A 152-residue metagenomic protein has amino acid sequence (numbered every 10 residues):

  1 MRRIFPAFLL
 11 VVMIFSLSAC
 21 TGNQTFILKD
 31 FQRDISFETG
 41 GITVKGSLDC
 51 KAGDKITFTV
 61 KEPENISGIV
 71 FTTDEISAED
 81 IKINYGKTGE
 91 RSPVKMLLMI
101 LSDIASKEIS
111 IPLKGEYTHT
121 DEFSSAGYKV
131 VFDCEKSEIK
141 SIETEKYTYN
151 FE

Functional and structural regions predicted by a protein language model:
M1-I4: Positively charged n-region of N-terminal signal peptides that target proteins for export
P6-I14: Hydrophobic helical h-region of N-terminal Sec-dependent signal peptides in bacterial secretory/periplasmic proteins
V11, Q24-F26, T39, D49 (+2 more regions): Sterically constrained small-residue positions within well-ordered secondary structures of folded domains
S16-A19: C-terminal motif of bacterial Sec signal peptides marking the signal peptidase cleavage site
Q24-F31, S77-Y128: Flexible, processing/modification-adjacent segments and terminal tails in exported/periplasmic/extracellular proteins
I27-A52, F71-T72: Post-signal peptide N-terminal segment of mature Sec-exported envelope proteins
L48-A105, Y147: An acidic-aromatic
D54-N65, K107-E152: Gly/Pro-enriched, hydrophobic low-complexity segments that function as extracytoplasmic propeptides/linkers
